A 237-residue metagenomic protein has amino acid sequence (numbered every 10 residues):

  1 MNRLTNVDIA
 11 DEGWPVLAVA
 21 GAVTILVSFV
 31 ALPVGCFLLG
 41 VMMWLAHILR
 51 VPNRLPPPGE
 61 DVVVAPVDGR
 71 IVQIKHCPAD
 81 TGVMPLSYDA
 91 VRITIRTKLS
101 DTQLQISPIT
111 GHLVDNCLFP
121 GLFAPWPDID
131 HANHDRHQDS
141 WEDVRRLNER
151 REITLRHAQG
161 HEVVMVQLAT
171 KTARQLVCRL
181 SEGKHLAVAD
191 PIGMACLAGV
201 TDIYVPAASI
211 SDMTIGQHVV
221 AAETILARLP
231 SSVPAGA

Functional and structural regions predicted by a protein language model:
M1-A237: Contiguous, well-folded functional domains in the mature portion of proteins
